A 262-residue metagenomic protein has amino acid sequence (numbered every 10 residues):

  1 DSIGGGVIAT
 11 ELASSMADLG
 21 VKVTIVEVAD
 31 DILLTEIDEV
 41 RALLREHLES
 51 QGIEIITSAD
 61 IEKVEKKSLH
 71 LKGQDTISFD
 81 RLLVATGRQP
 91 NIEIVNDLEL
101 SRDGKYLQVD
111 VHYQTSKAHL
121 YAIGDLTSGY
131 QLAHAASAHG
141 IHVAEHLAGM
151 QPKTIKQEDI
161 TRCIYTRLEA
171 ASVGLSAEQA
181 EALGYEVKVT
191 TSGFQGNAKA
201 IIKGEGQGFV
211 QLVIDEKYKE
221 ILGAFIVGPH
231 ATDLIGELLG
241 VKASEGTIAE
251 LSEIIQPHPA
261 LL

Functional and structural regions predicted by a protein language model:
D1, V7-E65, L132-S137, E145 (+1 more regions): Rossmann-like dinucleotide-binding cores of NAD(P)H-dependent redox enzymes
G4-A9, G87, G124, G223: Conserved phosphate-binding and hydrolysis motifs of nucleotide-dependent enzymes
T10-E11, F79, N91-I94, Y130 (+2 more regions): Glycine/Thr-rich phosphate-binding loops of Rossmann-like dinucleotide-binding domains
E54-I56, Y121, K188-T190: General small-molecule cofactor/ligand-binding pocket signal
E65-T76: Conserved beta-strand-loop-beta-strand element in the redox core of flavoprotein oxidoreductases
I77-L147: FAD-site-proximal beta/loop scaffold in flavoenzymes
S101, M150-D159, Y185-T190: A short alpha-helix-loop-beta-strand transition element characteristic of N-terminal alpha/beta dinucleotide-binding
Y165-S176, E181-L262: Flexible, glycine-rich terminal cap/loop adjacent to redox cofactors in electron-transfer oxidoreductases
